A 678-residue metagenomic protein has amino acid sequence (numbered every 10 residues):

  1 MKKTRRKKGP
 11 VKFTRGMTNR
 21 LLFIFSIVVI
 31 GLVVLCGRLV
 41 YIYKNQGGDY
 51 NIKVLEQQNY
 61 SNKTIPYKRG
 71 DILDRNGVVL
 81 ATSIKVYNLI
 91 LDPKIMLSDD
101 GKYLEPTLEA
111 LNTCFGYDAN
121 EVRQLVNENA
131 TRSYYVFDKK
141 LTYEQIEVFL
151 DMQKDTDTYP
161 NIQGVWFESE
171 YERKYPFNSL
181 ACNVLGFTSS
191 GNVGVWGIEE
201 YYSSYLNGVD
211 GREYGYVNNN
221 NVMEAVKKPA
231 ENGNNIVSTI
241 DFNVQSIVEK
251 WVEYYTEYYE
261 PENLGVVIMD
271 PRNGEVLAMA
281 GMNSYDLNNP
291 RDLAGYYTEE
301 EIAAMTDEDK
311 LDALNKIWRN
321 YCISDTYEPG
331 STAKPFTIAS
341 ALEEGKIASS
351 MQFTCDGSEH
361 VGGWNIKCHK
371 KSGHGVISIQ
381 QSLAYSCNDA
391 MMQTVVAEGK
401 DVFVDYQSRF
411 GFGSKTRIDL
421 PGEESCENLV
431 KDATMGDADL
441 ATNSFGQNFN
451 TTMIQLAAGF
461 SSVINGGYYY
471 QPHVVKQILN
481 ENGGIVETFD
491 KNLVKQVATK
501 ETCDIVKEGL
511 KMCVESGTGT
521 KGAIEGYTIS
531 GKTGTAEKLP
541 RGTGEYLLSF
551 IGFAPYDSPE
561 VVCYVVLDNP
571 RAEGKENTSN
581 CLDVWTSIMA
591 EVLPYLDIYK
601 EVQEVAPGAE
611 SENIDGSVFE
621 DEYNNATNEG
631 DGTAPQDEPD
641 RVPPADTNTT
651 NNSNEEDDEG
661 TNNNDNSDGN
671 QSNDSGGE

Functional and structural regions predicted by a protein language model:
M1-E299, T326, D401-R409, A523 (+7 more regions): Periplasmic/cell-envelope proteins involved in peptidoglycan metabolism and beta-lactam response
K2, V79-T82, Y87, V217 (+10 more regions): Beta-lactam-recognizing serine transpeptidase/beta-lactamase-like catalytic domain environment
I485-E487, L582-N648, D657: Short, gly/Ser/Thr-rich active-site loops of penicillin-recognizing serine hydrolases
N625-E629, T649-E655, N663-S667, Q671-D674: N-terminal cationic leader/targeting segments used for protein routing and processing
